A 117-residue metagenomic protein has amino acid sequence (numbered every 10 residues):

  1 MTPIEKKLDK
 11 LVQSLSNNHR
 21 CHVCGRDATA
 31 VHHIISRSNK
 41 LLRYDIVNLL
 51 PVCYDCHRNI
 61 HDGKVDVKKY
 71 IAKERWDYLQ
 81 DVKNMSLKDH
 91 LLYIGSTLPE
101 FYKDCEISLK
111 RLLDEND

Functional and structural regions predicted by a protein language model:
I4-A30, C53-D55: Short cysteine-rich loop/turn motifs with clustered Cys
K10, S14, K69, D81: Charged/polar, solvent-exposed surface patches and flexible loops
R20-N48: Histidine-centered nuclease catalytic patch
S36-L41, V67-R75: Short cysteine/histidine-rich metal-coordination sites, predominantly Zn2+-binding motifs
L49-I71: Short Cys/His-centered divalent metal-binding micro-motifs
E74-D117: Short flanking/linker segments adjacent to small metal-binding domains or redox-active Cys/His motifs
